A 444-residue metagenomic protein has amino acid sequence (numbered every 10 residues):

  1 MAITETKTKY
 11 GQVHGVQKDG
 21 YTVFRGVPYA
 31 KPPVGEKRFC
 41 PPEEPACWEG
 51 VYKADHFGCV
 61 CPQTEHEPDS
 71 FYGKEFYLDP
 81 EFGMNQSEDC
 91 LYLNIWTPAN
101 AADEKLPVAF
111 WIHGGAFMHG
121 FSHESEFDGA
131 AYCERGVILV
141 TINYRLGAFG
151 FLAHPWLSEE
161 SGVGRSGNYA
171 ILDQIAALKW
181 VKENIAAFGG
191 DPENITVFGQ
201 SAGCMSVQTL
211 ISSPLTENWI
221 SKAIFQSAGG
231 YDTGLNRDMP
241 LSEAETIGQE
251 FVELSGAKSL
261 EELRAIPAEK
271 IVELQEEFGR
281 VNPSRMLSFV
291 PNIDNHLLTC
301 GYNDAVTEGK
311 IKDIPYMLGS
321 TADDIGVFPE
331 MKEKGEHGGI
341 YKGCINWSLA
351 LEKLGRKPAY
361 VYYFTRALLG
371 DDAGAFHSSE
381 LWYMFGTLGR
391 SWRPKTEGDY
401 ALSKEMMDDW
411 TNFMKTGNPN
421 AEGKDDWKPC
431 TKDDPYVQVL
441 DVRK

Functional and structural regions predicted by a protein language model:
M1-N168, P192, P283-R285, E397-M406 (+2 more regions): Non-catalytic accessory segments of hydrolases
T22, E88-L91, L172-I175, K179 (+5 more regions): A structural signal for well-ordered alpha-helical segments within the folded catalytic domains of diverse enzymes
E75-F76, P80-A257, V306-G326, R356: Serine-hydrolase-like catalytic core of hydrolytic proteins
L91, I314, S379, D434-Y436: Change "...and in nucleic-acid phosphodiester-cleaving endonucleases..." to "...and in nucleic-acid processing enzymes
Y132, S212-T216, G370-F376, P429-C430: Short glycine-biased active-site loop of nucleotidyltransferases that positions the nucleotide triphosphate and helps
R145-A148, F198-A202, Y362-D371, D425-K432: Short, solvent-exposed turn/loop segments enriched in Gly/Ser/Thr/Pro and often Arg
K222, G230-L235, L254, K258 (+3 more regions): Substrate-gating cap/lid region and adjacent catalytic-acid/histidine neighborhood within extracellular/lumenal
K428-K444: C-terminal domain-tail junction helix/linker
